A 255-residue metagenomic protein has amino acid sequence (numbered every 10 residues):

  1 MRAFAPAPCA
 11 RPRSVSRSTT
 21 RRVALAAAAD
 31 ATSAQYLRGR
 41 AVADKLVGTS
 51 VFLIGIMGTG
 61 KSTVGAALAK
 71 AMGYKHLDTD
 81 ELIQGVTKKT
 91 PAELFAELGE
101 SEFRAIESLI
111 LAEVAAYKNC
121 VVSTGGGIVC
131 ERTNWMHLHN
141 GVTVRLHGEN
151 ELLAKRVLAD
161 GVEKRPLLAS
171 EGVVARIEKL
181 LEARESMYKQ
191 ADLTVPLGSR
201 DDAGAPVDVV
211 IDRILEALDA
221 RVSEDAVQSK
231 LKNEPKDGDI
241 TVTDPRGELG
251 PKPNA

Functional and structural regions predicted by a protein language model:
M1-T20: N-terminal chloroplast transit peptides
A26-K45, A67, A71, E182-A255: NTP-dependent small-molecule kinase module
L53: Hydrophobic anchor at the beta1->P-loop junction of P-loop NTPases
G58: Walker A (P-loop) phosphate-binding loop of P-loop NTPases
K61: Conserved lysine of the Walker
V64: Hydrophobic positions on the alpha1 helix immediately C-terminal to the Walker A/P-loop
D78-H137, E178: ATP-dependent small-molecule kinase phosphotransfer cores that center on conserved nucleotide phosphate-binding segments
N140-S186: A glycine- and Lys/Arg-enriched "phosphate-lid" helix/loop adjacent to the NTP-binding pocket of small-molecule kinases
